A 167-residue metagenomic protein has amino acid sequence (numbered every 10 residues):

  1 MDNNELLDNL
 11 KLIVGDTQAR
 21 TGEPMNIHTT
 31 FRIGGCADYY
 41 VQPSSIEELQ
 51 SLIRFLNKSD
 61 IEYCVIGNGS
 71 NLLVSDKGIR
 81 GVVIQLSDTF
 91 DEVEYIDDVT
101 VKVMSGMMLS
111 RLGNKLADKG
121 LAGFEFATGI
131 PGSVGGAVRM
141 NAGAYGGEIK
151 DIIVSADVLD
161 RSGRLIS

Functional and structural regions predicted by a protein language model:
N3-V134: Anion-binding (especially nucleotide phosphate/pyrophosphate-binding) glycine-rich loop and adjoining beta-alpha core
E125-A127, V134-S167: FAD-binding subdomain of flavoenzyme oxidoreductases
